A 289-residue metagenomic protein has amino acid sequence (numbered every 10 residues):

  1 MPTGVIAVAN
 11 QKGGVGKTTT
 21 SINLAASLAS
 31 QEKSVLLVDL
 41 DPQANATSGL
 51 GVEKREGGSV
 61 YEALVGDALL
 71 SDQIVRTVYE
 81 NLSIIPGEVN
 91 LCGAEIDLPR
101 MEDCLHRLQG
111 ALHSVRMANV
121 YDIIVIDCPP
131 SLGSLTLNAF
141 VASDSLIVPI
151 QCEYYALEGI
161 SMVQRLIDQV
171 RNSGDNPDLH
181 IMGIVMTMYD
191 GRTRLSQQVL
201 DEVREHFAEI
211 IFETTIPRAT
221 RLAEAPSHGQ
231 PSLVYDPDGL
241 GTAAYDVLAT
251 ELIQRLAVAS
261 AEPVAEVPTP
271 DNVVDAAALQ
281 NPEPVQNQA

Functional and structural regions predicted by a protein language model:
M1-A289: P-loop NTP-binding core
